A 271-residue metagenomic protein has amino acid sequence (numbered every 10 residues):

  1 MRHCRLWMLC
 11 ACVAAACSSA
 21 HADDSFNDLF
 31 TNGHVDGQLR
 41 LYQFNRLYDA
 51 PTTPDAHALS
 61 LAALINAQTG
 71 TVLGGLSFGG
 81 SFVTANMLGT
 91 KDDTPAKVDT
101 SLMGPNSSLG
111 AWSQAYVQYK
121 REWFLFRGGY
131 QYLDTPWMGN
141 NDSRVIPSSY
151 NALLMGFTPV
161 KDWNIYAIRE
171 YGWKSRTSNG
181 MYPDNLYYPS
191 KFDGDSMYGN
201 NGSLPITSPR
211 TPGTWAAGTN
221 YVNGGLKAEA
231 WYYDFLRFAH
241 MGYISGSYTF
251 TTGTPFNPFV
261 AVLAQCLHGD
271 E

Functional and structural regions predicted by a protein language model:
M1-N27: Gram-negative bacterial Sec-dependent N-terminal signal peptides
A20-L133, G156-T158: Beta-barrel outer-membrane channel/assembly domains of diderm bacteria
L41-N45, F82-L88, R121-W123, Y130-P136 (+5 more regions): Transmembrane beta-strands of outer-membrane beta-barrel pores
D49-T53, T100-M103, M138-N141, G202-P205 (+2 more regions): Extracellular loop and loop/strand-boundary signature of outer-membrane beta-barrel proteins
A63-G70, A115-R121, G128, N151-P159 (+3 more regions): Feature captures outer-membrane beta-barrel proteins of Gram-negative bacteria and organelles
G74-F78, W123-R127, D162-Y166, K174 (+2 more regions): Repeated loop/turn-to-beta-strand initiation elements of outer-membrane beta-barrel proteins
L88, W163-T214, T254-E271: Outer-membrane beta-barrel translocator/channel fold
N140-P147, W173-R176, P209-T211, Y232-Y243: Solvent-exposed loop/turn segments connecting transmembrane beta-strands in outer-membrane beta-barrel proteins
